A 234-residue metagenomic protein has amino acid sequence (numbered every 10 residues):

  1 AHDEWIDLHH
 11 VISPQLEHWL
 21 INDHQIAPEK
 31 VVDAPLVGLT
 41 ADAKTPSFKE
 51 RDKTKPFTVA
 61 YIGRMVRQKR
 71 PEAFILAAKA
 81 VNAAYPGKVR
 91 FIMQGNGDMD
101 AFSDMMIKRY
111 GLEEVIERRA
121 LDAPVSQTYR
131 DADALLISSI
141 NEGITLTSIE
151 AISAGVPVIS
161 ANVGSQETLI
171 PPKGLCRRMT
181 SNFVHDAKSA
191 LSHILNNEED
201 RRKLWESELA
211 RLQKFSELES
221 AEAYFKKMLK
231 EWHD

Functional and structural regions predicted by a protein language model:
E4-K30: A short, active-site helix/loop in glycosyltransferases that binds the activated sugar's phosphate group
Q15-L16, D33-K44, D98: Short beta-strand->alpha-helix junction loop in the catalytic core of nucleotide-activated group-transfer enzymes
I21-N22, V37-K55: Acidic anion/phosphate-binding donor-loop and adjacent secondary structure in glycosyltransferase catalytic cores
R51-K69, I75-A78: Conserved donor-binding/catalytic core segment of Leloir-type glycosyltransferases
L121, I140: Aromatic "clamp/platform" in nucleotide-sugar-dependent glycosyltransferases that forms part of the donor/acceptor
P157-S160: Short hydrophobic beta-strand element within catalytic cores of glycosyltransferases and related nucleotide-activated
P172-H185, H193-E198: Conserved acidic donor-binding segment of nucleotide-sugar-dependent glycosyltransferases
E199-K230: A charged, aromatic-enriched C-terminal amphipathic alpha-helix characteristic of glycosyltransferases across folds
